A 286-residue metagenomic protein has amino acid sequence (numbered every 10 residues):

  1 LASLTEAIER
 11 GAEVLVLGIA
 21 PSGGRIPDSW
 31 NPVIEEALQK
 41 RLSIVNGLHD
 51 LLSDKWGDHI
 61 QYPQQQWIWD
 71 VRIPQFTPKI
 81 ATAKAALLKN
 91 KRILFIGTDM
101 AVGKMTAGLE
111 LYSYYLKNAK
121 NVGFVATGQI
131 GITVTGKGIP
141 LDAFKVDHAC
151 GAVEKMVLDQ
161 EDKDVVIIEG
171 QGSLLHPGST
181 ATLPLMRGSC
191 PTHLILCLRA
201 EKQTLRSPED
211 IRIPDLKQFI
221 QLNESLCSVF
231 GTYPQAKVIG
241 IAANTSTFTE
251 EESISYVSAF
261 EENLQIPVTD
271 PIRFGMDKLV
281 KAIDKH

Functional and structural regions predicted by a protein language model:
L1-E9, R25-W30: Glycine-rich, highly charged phosphate/nucleotide-binding loops
L1-T5, I68-V71, F144, V268-F274: Short acidic-hydrophobic, aromatic-tinged amphipathic segments that line or gate anion-handling sites
G23, V33-R92: Extreme N-terminal, non-catalytic leader segments that precede Walker-type/kinase nucleotide-binding cores
V45-D50, L94-V102, I139-A143: Flexible, glycine/proline-enriched loop segments at strand-loop-helix junctions that form or flank small-ligand binding
N46-D58, Q75, C150-L158, V165 (+1 more regions): Conserved catalytic-core segment of NTP-binding enzymes
T77-F124: Walker A (P-loop) phosphate-binding motif
R92, Y112-D147, S258-E262: N-terminal phosphate/diphosphate-binding loop that engages ATP/GTP or pyrophosphate donors across diverse enzyme folds
